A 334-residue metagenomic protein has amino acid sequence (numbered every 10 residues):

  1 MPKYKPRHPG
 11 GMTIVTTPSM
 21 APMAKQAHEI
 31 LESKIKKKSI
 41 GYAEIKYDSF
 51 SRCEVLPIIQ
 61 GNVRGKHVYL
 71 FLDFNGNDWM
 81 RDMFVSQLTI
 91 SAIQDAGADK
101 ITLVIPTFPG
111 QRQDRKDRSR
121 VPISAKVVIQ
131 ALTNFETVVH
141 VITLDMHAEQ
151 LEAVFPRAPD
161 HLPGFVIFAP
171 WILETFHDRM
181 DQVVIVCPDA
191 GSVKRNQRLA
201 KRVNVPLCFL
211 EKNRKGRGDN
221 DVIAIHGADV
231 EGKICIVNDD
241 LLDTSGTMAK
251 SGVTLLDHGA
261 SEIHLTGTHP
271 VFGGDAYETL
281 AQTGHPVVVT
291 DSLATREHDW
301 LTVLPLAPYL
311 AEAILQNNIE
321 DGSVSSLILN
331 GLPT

Functional and structural regions predicted by a protein language model:
M1-T334: PRPP-associated nucleotide enzymes
